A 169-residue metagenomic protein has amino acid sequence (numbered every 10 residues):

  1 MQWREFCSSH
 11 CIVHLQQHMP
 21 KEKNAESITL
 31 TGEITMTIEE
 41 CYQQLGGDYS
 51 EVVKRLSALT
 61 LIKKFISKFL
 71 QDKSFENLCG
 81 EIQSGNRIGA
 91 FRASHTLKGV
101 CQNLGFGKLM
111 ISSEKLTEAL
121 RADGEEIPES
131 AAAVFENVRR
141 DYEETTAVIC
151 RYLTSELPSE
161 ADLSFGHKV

Functional and structural regions predicted by a protein language model:
C7, C11-R92, T96-K98, Q102-V169: Two-component system phosphorelay core
